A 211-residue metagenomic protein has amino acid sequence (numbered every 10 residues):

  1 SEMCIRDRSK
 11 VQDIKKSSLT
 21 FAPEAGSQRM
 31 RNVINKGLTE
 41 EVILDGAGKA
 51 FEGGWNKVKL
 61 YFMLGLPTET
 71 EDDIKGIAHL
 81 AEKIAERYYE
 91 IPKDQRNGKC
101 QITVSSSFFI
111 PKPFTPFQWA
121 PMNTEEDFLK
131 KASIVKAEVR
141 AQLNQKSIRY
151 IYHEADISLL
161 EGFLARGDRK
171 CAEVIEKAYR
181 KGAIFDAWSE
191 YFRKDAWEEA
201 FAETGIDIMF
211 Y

Functional and structural regions predicted by a protein language model:
M3-I5: Short, small-residue-biased leader/transition segments that mark boundaries at the very start of proteins
R8-A25, R29-N32: Active-site-adjacent "gating/activation" loops or surface patches in catalytic cores
K16-P23, K36-T115, D127-H153: Conserved C-terminal portion of the radical SAM core fold that forms the substrate/S-adenosylmethionine-binding
Q28-V33, P113-Q118: A short acidic, helix-capping loop that chelates divalent metal ions and anchors anionic groups
I34, L64-D72, W119-E126, G162-R166 (+1 more regions): Generic amphipathic alpha-helical segments used as scaffolds and interaction surfaces in large, multi-domain proteins
S107, F117-N123, D127, A155 (+2 more regions): Class I S-adenosyl-L-methionine
A132, A141-Y211: Radical SAM enzyme core and accessory elements
